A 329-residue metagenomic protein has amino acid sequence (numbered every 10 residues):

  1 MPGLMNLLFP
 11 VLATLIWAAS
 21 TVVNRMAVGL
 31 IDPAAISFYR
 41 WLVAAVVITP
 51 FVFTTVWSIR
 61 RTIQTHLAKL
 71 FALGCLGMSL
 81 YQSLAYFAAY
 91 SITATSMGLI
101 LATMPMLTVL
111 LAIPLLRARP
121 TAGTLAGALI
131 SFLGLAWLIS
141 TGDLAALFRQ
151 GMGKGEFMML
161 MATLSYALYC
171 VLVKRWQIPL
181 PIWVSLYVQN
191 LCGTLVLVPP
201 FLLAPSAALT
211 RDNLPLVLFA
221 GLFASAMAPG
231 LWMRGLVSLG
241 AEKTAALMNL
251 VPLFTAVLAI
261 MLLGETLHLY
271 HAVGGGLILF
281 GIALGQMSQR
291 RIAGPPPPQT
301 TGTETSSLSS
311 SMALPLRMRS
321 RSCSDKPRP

Functional and structural regions predicted by a protein language model:
M1-Y39, F148-R175, P297-P329: Glycine-/small-residue-enriched transmembrane alpha-helix faces in small-molecule transporters and effluxers
L4-F9, A35-F51, A72, G123-W137 (+3 more regions): Hydrophobic alpha-helical transmembrane segments of multi-pass integral membrane proteins, especially transporters
L8, S20, V43-V47, I100-P114 (+5 more regions): Alpha-helical transmembrane segments of compact multi-pass small-molecule transporters, enriched in specific families
I16-T21, T49-L101, W137, G221-L239: Specific transmembrane alpha-helical segments of multi-pass solute transporters/efflux pumps, especially DMT/EamA
A18, V22, T49, G74-S79 (+9 more regions): Hydrophobic/small/kink-forming positions within alpha-helical transmembrane segments of polytopic membrane proteins
V22-P33, Y86-Y90, I139-M152, F201-L218 (+1 more regions): Membrane-interface helix termini and inter-helical loops of multi-pass transporters
S37-Y39, Q82, S96-T103, C170-L195 (+1 more regions): Helix-helix packing/entry segments at the starts of transmembrane helices
I48, L111, P120-G142, L197 (+3 more regions): Hydrophobic transmembrane alpha-helices of multi-pass small-molecule transport proteins
